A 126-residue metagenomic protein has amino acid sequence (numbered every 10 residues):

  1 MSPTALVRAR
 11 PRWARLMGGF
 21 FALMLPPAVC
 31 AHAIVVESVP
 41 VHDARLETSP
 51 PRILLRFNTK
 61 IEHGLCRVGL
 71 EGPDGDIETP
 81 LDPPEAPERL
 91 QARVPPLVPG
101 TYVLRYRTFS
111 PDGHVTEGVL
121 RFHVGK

Functional and structural regions predicted by a protein language model:
S2-F20: Bacterial N-terminal signal peptides that target proteins for export
P26-A28: N-terminal signal peptide c-region/cleavage motif recognized by signal peptidases
S38, L46-T48, R52-R56, G113-K126: Extended, polar beta-sheet/loop recognition surfaces of beta-rich domains that mediate binding to diverse ligands
I53-E78: Short, surface-exposed alpha-helix to beta-strand junction/turn motifs within ectodomains of secreted and cell-envelope
L81-A86: Short beta-strand segments within Ig-like beta-sandwich modules, predominantly Fibronectin type-III
E88-A92: Short strand-edge motifs at loop-to-beta-strand transitions and within beta-strands of extracellular beta-rich domains
R93, V98-R107: A glycine-anchored, Pro-Gly-centered beta-turn/N-cap motif
